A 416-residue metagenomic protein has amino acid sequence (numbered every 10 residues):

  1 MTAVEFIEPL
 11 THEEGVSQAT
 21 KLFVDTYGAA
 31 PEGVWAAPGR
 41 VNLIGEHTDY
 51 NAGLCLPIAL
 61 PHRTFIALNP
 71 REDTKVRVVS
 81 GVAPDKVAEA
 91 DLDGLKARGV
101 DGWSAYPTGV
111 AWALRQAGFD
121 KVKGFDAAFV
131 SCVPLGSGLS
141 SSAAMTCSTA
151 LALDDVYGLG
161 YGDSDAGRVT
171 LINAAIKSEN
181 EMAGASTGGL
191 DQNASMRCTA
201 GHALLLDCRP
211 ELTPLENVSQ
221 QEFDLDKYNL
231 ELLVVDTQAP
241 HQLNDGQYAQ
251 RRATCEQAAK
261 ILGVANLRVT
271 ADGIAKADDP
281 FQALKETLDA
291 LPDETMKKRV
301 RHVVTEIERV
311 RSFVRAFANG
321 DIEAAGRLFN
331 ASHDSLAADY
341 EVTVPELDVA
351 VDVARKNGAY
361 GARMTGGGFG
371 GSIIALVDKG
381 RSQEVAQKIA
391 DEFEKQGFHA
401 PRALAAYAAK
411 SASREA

Functional and structural regions predicted by a protein language model:
M1-G33, R40-H47, N51-L54, A90-G94 (+4 more regions): Gly/Ser-rich oxyanion-binding loop with an adjacent helix/lid that shapes the negatively charged ligand pocket
M1-R40, F65-V100, L205-G361, L376-A416: C-terminal nucleotide
E46-H47, G53-L56, D245, E415-A416: Short, glycine/acidic-enriched capping/hinge loops at junctions between secondary-structure elements
A52-A59, R251-R252: Short Gly/aromatic-enriched secondary-structure transition segments
L60-H62, P70-E72, A200: Short loop/turn positions at the edges of beta-strands in beta-sheet-rich folds
A127-F129, V235-T237, I373: A structural signal for short, well-ordered beta-strand segments
G370-L376: Short beta-strand->loop micro-motif that forms the acidic, two-metal-ion catalytic signature in nucleotide-processing
